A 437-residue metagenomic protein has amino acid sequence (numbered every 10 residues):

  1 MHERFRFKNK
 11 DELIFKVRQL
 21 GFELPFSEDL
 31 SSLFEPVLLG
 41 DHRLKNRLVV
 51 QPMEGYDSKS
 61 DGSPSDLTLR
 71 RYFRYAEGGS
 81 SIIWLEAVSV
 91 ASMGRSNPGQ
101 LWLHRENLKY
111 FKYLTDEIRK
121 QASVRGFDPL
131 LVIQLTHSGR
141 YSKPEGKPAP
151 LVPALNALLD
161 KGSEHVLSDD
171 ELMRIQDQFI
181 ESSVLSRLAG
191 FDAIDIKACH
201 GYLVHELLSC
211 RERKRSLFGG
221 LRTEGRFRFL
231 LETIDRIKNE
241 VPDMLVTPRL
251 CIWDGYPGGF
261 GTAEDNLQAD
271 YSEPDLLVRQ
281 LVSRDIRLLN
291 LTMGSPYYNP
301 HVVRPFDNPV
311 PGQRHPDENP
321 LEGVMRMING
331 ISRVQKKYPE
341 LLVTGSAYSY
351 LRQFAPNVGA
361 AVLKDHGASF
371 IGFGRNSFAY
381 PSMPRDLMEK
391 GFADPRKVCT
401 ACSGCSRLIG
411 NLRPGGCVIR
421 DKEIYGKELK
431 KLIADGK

Functional and structural regions predicted by a protein language model:
M1-K437: Flavin-dependent oxidoreductase catalytic cores
